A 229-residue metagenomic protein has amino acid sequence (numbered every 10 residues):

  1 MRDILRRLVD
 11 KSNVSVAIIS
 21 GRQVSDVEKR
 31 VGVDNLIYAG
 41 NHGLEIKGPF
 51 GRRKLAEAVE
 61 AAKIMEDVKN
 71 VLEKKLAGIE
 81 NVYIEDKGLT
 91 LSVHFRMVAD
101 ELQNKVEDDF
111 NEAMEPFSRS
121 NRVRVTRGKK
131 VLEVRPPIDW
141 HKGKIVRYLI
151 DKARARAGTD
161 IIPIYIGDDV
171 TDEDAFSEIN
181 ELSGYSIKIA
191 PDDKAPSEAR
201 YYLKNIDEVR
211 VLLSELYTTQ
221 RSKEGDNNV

Functional and structural regions predicted by a protein language model:
M1-K87: Active-site phosphate-binding/coordination module
R2-V9, N111-M114, F176-S177: Short amphipathic alpha-helical segments and helix-helix/interface helices
N13, N35, N81, S120-R122 (+3 more regions): A generic structural signal for alpha->beta connector loops
S15-A17, I37, R124, I164 (+1 more regions): A structural signal for isolated positions on well-ordered beta-strands in alpha/beta enzyme cores
R22-H42, L102-V123: Substrate-recognition/cap helix-loop segment adjacent to the acidic, metal-dependent catalytic center of Asp-based
N41, K47-E66, T126-D160: Substrate-recognition "cap/lid" segment bordering the active-site pocket of phosphatases
E45, G143-V229: Mg2+-dependent phosphoryl-transfer enzymes with acidic/Ser/Thr/Gly-rich catalytic loops
V82-V98, R122-R135: Charged, glycine-interspersed solvent-exposed loop segments at helix/strand-loop junctions that cap or gate access
